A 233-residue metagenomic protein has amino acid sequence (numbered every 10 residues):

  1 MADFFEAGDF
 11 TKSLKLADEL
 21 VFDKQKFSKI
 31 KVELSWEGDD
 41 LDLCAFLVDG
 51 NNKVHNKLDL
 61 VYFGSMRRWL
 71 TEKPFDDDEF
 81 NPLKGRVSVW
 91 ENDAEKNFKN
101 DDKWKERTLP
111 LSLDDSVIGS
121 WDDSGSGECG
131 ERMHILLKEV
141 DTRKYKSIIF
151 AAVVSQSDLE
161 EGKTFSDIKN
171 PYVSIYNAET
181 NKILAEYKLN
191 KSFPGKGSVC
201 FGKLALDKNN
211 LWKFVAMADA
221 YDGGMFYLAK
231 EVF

Functional and structural regions predicted by a protein language model:
M1-S147, A151-F233: Intrinsic-disorder/low-complexity signal
